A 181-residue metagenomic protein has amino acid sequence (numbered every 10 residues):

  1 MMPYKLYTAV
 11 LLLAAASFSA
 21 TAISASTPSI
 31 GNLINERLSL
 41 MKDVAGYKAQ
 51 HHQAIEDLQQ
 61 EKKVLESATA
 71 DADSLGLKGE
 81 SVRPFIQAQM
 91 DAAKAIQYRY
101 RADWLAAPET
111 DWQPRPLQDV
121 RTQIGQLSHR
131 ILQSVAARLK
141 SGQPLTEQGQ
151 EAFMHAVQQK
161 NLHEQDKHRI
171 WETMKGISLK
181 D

Functional and structural regions predicted by a protein language model:
M1-V10: Bacterial N-terminal signal peptides that target proteins for export
A16-A20: N-terminal signal peptide c-region/cleavage motif recognized by signal peptidases
I23-Q59: Immediate post-signal-peptide N-terminus of mature secreted/exported proteins
N32, E36-S39, K63-S67, A88-A95 (+3 more regions): Charged, amphipathic alpha-helical oligomerization/scaffolding segments
A54-I55, K63, S141: Peptidyl-prolyl cis-trans isomerase
L65-E109: Mid-chain, structured segments of secreted extracytoplasmic proteins
L105-Q143, E147: Extended amphipathic alpha-helical interaction segments
A137-D181: Glycine-rich, aromatic-bearing surface loops/beta-hairpins
